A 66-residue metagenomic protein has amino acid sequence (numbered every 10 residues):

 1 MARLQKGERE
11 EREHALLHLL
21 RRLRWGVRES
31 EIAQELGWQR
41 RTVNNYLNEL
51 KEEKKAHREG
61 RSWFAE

Functional and structural regions predicted by a protein language model:
M1-L17, T42-N45, F64-E66: Short alpha-helical segments that sit at the start of domains
R21-R24: Short helix-capping/hinge SLiMs at alpha-helix to coil transitions
E31-A33: A short acidic, leucine-rich amphipathic alpha-helix
K51-R61: A short, conserved structural fragment
